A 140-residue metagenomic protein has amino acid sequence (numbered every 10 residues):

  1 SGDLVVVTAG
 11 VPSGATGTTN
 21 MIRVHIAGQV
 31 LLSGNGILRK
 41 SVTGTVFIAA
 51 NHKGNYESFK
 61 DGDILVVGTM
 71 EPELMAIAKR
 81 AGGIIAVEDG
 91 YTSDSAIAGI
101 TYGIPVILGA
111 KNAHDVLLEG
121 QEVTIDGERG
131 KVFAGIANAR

Functional and structural regions predicted by a protein language model:
G2-L4, T8-I26, L31-K53, S58 (+3 more regions): Acidic, glycine-rich flexible loop/linker segments
M75: A penicillin-recognizing enzyme superfamily signal
